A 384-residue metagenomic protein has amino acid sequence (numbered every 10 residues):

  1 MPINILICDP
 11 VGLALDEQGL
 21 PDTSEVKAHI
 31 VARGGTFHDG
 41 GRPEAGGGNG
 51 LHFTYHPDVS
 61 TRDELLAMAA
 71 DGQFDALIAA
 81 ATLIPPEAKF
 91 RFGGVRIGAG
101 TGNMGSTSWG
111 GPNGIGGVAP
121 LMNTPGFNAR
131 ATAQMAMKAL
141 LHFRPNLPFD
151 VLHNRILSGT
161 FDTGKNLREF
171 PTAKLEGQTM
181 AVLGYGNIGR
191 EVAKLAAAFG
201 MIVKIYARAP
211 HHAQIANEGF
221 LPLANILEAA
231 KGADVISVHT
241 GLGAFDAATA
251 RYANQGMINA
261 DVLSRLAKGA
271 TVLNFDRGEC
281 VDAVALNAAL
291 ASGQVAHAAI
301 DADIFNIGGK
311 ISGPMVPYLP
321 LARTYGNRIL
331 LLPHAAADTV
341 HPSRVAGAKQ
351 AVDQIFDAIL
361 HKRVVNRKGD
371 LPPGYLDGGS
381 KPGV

Functional and structural regions predicted by a protein language model:
M1-Q73: N-terminal glycine-/charge-rich "phosphate-binding" loop or analogous flexible N-terminal tail
D71-L157, A173: Phosphate/diphosphate ligand-binding glycine-rich loop within oxidoreductases
P85-G94, P112-G116, D261-K268, A289-V295 (+1 more regions): Short, conserved loop/helix-junction motifs that constitute active-site signature segments in enzyme catalytic cores
A133-F149, A197-G200, K349-K362: Oxidoreductase and adenylate-handling cofactor-binding alpha/beta cores
V151-E191: Glycine-rich NAD(P)-binding loop of Rossmann-like domains
L195-A196, L266: Aromatic pocket-lining residues of Rossmann-like dinucleotide-binding sites
P210-P314: Rossmann-like adenosine-cofactor binding region
G269, F275-V384: Rossmann-like dinucleotide-binding domain for NAD(H)/NADP(H)
